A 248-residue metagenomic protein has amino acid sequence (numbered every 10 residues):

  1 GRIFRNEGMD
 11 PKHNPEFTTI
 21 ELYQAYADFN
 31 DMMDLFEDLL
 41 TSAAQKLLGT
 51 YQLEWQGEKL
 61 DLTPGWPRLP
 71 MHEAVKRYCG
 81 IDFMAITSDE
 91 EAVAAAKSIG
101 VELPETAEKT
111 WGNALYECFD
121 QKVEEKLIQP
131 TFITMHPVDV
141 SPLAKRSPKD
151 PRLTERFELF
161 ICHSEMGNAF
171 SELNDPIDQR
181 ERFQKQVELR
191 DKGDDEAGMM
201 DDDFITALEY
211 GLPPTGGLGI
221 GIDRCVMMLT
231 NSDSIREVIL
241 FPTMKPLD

Functional and structural regions predicted by a protein language model:
G1-T18, V138-P142, S147-L153: Conserved alpha/beta core surface patches that mediate binding of polyanionic ligands
R5-M9, D139-L143, M166-N168, L173-I177 (+2 more regions): Flexible loop/turn segments at secondary-structure boundaries
N6, A25-D28, S42-Q45, G80 (+6 more regions): Short, well-ordered loop/turn and helix-capping segments at boundaries between secondary-structure elements and domains
M32-F36, W111, L115, D175 (+3 more regions): Hydrophobic (often cysteine-bearing) scaffold residues that line and stabilize catalytic clefts of nucleotide/cofactor
L39-M166, F183-L212: Metal-assisted phosphate- and nucleotidyl-transfer catalytic regions
I133, A169, G221: Hydrophobic, well-ordered secondary-structure elements that form the walls of internal hydrophobic environments
P176-D248: Active-site pocket scaffolds in enzymes
